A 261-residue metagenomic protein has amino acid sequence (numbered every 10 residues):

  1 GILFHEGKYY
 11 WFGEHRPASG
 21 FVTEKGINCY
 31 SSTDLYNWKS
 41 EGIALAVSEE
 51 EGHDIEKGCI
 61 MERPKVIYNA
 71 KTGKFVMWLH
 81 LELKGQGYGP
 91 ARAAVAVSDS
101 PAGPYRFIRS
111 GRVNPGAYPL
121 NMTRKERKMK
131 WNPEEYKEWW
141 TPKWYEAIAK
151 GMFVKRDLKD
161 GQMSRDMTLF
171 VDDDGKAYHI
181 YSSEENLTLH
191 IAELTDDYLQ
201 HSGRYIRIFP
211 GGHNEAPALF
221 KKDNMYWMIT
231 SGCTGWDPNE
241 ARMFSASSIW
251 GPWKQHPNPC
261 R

Functional and structural regions predicted by a protein language model:
G1-R261: Carbohydrate-active catalytic/glycan-binding domains of CAZyme proteins, especially the secreted or lumenal ectodomains
